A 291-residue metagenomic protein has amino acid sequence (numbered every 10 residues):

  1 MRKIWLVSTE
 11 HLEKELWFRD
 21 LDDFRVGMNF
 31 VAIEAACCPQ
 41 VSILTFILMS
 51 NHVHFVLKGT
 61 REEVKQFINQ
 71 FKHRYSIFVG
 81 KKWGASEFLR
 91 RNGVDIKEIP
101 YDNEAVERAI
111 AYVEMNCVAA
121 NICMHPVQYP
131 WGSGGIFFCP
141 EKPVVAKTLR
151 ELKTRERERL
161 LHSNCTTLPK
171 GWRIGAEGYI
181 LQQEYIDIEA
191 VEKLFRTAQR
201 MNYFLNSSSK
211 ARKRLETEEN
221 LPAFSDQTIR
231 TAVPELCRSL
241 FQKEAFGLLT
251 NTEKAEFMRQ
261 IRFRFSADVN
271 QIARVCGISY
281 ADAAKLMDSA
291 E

Functional and structural regions predicted by a protein language model:
M1-T45, T60-E291: Short Pro-Cys-Gly-centered "Cys-loop" motif that presents a nucleophilic cysteine in a tight turn
N51-G59: Short beta-strand->loop micro-motif that forms the acidic, two-metal-ion catalytic signature in nucleotide-processing
